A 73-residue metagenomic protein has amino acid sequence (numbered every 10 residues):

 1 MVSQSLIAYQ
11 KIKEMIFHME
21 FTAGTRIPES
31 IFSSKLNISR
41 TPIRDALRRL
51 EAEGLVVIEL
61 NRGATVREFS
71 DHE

Functional and structural regions predicted by a protein language model:
M1-E73: Short linear motifs at protein or domain termini
